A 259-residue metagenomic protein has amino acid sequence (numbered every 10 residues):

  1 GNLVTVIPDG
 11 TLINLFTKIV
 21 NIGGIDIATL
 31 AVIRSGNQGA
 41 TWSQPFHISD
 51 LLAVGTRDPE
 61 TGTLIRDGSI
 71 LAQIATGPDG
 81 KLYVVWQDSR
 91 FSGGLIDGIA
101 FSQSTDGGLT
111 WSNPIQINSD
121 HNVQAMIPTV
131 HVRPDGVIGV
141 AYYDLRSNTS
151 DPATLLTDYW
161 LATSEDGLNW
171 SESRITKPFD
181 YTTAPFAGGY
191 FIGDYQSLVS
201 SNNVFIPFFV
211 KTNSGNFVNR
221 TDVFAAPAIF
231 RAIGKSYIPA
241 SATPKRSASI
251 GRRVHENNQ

Functional and structural regions predicted by a protein language model:
G1-Q259: Extracellular, repeat-based ectodomains that mediate carbohydrate processing or recognition
